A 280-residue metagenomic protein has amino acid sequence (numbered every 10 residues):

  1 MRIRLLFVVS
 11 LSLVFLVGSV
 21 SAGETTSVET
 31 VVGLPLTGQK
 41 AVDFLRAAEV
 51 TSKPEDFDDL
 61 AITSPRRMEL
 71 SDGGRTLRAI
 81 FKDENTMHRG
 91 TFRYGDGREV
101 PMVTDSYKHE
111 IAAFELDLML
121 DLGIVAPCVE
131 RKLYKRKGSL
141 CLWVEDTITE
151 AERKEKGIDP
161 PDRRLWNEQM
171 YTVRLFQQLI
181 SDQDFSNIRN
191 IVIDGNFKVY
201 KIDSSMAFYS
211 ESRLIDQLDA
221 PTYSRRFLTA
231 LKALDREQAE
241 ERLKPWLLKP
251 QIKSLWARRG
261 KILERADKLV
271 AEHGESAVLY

Functional and structural regions predicted by a protein language model:
M1-F7: Bacterial N-terminal signal peptides that target proteins for export
V8-G18: Bacterial N-terminal signal peptides
V20-T25: Boundary at the C-terminal end of the N-terminal hydrophobic targeting segment
T26-V42: Juxta-kinase regulatory segment immediately upstream of eukaryotic protein kinase catalytic domains
P54-P160, D182: Conserved ATP-binding subdomain of kinase catalytic cores across diverse folds
A112-L122, D146, K154-R213: Conserved kinase catalytic-core segment
Y134-I180, A220-T222, A230-K249, K253: ATP-dependent phospho-/nucleotidyl transfer catalytic cores
I193-Y280: C-terminal catalytic region of ATP-dependent kinase domains
